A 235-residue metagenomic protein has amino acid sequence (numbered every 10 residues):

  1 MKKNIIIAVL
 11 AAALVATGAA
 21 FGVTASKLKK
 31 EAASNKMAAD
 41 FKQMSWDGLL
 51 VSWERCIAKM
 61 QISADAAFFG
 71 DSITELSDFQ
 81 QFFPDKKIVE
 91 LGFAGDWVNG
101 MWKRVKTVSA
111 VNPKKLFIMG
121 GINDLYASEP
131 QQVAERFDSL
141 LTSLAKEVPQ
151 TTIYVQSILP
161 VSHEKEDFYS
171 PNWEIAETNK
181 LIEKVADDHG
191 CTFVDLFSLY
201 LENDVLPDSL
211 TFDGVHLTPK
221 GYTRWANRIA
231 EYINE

Functional and structural regions predicted by a protein language model:
M1-A67, F79, V111, V205 (+2 more regions): N-terminal secretory targeting modules
A38-Q43, F83-N99, Y126, G214: Acidic/histidine-rich helix-loop elements that form or flank divalent-metal/phosphate-binding sites at the catalytic
A67-F69, V89: Conserved beta-strand elements of the Class I
S72, F93, I122: Active-site metal-binding loops of divalent metal-dependent hydrolases
E75-K87, V98-E135, S143, Y154 (+1 more regions): Oxyanion-hole/transition-state-stabilizing segment in secreted/luminal serine hydrolases and related acyltransferases
Q131-L140, P171-N179: Charged helix-capping and loop-helix junction motifs
V148-T152: A short helix->loop->beta-strand "cap" motif at the edges of active sites that frequently abuts
P160-E235: Catalytic His-Asp segment of secreted/periplasmic serine-dependent ester chemistry enzymes
